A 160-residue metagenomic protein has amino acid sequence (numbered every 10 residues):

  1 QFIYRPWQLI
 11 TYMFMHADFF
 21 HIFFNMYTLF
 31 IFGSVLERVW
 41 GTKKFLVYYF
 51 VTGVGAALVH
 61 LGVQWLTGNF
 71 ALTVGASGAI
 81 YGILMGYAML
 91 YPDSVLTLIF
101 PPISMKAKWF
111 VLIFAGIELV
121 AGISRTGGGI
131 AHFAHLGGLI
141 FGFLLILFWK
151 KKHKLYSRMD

Functional and structural regions predicted by a protein language model:
Q1-D160: A detector for small-residue-rich transmembrane helices and their helix-helix packing motifs
